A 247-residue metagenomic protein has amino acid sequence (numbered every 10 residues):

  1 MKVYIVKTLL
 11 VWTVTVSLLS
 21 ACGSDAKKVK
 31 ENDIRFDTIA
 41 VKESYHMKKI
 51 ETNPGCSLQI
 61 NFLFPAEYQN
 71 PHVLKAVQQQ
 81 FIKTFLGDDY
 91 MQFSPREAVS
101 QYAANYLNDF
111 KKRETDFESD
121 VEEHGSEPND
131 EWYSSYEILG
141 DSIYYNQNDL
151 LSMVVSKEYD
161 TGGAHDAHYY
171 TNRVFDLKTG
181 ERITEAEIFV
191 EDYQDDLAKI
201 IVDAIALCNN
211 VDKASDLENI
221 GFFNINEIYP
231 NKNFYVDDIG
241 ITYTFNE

Functional and structural regions predicted by a protein language model:
M1-L10: Bacterial N-terminal signal peptides that target proteins for export
L18-A21: C-terminal motif of bacterial Sec signal peptides marking the signal peptidase cleavage site
G23-E247: Compositionally biased intrinsically disordered regions enriched in Thr/Gly
